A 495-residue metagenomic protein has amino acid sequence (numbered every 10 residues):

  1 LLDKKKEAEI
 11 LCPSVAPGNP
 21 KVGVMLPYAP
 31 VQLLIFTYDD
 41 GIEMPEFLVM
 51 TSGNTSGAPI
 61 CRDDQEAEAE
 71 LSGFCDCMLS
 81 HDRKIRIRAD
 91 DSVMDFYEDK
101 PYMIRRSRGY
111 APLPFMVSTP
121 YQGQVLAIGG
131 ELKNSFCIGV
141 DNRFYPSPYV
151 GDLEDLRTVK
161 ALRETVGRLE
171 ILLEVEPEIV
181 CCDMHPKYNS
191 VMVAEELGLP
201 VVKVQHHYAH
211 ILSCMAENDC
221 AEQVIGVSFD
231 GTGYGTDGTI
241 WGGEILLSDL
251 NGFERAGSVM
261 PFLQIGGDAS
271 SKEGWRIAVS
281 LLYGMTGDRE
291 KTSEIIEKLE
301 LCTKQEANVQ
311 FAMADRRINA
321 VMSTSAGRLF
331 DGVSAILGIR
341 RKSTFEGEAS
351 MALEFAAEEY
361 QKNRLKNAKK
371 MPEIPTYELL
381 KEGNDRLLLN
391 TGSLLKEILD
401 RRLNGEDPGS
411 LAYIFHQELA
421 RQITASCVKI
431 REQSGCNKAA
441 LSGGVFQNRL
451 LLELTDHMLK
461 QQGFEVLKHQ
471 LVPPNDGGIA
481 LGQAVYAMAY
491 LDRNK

Functional and structural regions predicted by a protein language model:
L1-C181, H185-L197: Active-site-adjacent structural elements in enzyme catalytic cores
L1-L2, D91-D95, N134-G139, V227 (+3 more regions): Short beta-strand scaffold segments in enzyme catalytic cores
F47-P59, D230-I240, R317-R340, G477-Q483: Conserved phosphate/anionic-ligand binding catalytic regions in large, soluble enzymes, centered on
L48, V125-A127, C181, V224-S228 (+2 more regions): Short glycine-aspartate micro-motif
G130-R168, S280-C436, L450-H457: A contiguous, well-structured pocket-lining segment that forms one wall/lid of small-molecule binding clefts in soluble
D183, G198-H210, N437-S442, R449 (+1 more regions): Conserved phosphate-binding/catalytic loops in two-lobed NTP-binding clefts
Y208-F229, G233-G235, G274-Y283, L467-K495: Glycine-rich phosphate-binding/hydrolytic loop that grips phosphoryl groups
R255-D268, E294-I295, M313-I318, F464-Q470: Short beta-alpha connecting loops at secondary-structure transitions that line or flank enzyme active sites
